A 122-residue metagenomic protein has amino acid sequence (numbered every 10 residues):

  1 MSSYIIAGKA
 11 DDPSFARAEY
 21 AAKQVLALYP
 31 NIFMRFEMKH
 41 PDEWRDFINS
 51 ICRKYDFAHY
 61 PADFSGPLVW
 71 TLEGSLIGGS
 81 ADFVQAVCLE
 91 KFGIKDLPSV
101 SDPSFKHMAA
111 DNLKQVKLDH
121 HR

Functional and structural regions predicted by a protein language model:
M1-R45: Local sequence-structure signature of Cys/Sec-based thiol-disulfide redox active-site neighborhoods
M1-Y4, D96-R122: N-terminal leader/targeting and pre-domain segments
A10-P13, P61, S75: Short amphipathic alpha-helical molecular recognition features
R17-L28, I48-A58, A86-E90: Short, aromatic/basic amphipathic alpha-helical patches
Y29-F33, A58-G66, I94-D96, D102-S104: Glycine-rich loops and low-complexity Gly/Arg-rich segments that provide flexible linkers or classic glycine-based
D46-F47, D82: Exposed alpha-helical structural elements
C52-W70, G78-D82: Structural micro-motif
W70-S104: Non-catalytic, surface beta->alpha helical segment in thiol-disulfide oxidoreductase systems
